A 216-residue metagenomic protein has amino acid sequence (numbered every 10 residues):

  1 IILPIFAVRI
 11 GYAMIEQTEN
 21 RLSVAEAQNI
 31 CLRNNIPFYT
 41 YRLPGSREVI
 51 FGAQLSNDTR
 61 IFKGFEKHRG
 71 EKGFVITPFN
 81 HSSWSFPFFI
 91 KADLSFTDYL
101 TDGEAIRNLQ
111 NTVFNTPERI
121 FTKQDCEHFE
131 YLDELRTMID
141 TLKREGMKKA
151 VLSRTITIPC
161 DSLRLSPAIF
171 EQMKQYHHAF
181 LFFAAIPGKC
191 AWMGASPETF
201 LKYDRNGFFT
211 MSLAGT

Functional and structural regions predicted by a protein language model:
I1-I5, R9-I10: Short, positively charged and aromatic/hydrophobic N-terminal segments
E16, N29, F38-Y41, I76-T77 (+1 more regions): N-terminal mature-domain region immediately after signal-peptide cleavage in secreted/organellar precursors
T18-L22, F65-H68, F129-E130, Q172-K174 (+1 more regions): Short, solvent-exposed secondary-structure boundary motifs
N20-K72: N-terminal ordered "arm"
S23, E130-E134, M138, L165-I169: General structural feature for long, well-ordered alpha-helical segments within catalytic domains of soluble enzymes
E26-N29, M138, K189: Generic recognition of flexible, low-complexity loop/linker segments
L32-F38, R42-E48, G52, P159-T216: An anion-binding catalytic pocket shared by soluble metabolic enzymes
G45, Q54-C160: Non-catalytic accessory segments adjacent to catalytic cores
